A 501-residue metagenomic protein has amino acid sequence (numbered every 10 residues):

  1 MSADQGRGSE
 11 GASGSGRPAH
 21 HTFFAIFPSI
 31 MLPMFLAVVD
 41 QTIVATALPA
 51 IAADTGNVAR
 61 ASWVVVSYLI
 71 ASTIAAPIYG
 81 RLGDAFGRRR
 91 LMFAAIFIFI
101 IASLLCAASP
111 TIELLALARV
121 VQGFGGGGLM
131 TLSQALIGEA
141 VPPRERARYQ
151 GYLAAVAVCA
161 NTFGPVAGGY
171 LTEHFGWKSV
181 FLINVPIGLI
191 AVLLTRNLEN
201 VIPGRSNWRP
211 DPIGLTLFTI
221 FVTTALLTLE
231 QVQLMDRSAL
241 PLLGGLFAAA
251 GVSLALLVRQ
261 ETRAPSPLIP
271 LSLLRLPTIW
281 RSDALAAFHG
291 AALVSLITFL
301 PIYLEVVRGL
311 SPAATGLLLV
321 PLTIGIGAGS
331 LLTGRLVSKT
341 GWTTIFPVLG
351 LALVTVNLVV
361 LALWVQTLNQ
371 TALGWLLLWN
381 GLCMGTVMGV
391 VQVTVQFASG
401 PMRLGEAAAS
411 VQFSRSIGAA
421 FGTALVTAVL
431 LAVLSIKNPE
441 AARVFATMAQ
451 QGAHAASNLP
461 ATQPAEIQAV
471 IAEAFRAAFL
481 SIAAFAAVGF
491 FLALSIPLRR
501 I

Functional and structural regions predicted by a protein language model:
M1-A37: Cytosolic juxtamembrane N-terminal segment immediately preceding the first transmembrane helix of multi-pass
F23-T46, A59, V65-S67, I213 (+4 more regions): 12-transmembrane solute porter fold
T46, A76-G214, Q231: Helix-loop-helix hairpins in multi-pass membrane proteins, especially solute transporters
I51-A52, L82-G83, A167-F175, L229 (+4 more regions): Interfacial helix-cap and linker-helix signal at transmembrane-aqueous boundaries of multi-pass secondary transporters
A53-D54, D84-A85, A107-P110, E139 (+6 more regions): Membrane-helix boundary and inter-helical linker elements of multi-pass secondary transporters
I70-I74, L104, T162, T219 (+3 more regions): Hydrophobic/small/kink-forming positions within alpha-helical transmembrane segments of polytopic membrane proteins
T73, I100-I101, V185-V192, L254 (+2 more regions): Small-residue-rich packing faces within the transmembrane alpha-helices of Major Facilitator Superfamily
E173-L285, A292, L310, L318 (+1 more regions): Hydrophobic transmembrane-helix bundles of small-molecule transporters
